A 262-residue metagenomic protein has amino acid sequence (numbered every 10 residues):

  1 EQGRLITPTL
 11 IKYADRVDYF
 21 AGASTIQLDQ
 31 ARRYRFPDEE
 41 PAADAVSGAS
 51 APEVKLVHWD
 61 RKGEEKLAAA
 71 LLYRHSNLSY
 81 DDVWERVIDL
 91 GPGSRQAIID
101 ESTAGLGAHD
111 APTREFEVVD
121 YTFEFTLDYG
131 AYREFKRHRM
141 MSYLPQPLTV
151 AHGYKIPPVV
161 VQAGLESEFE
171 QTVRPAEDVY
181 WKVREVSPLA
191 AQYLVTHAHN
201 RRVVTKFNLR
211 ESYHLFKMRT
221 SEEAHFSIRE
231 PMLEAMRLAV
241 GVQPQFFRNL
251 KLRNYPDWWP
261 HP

Functional and structural regions predicted by a protein language model:
E1-P262: A conserved ligand/cofactor-binding region detector
